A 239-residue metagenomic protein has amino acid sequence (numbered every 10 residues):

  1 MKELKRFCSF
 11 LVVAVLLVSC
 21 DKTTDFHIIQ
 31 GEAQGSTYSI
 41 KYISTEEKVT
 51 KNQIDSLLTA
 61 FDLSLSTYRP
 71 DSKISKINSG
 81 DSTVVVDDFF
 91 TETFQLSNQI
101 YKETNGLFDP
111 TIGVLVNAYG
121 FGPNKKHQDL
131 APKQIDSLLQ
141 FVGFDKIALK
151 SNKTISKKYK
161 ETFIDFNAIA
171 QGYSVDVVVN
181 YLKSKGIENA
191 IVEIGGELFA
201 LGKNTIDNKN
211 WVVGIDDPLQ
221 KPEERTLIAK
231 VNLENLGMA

Functional and structural regions predicted by a protein language model:
K2-C8, V18-A239: Mature catalytic core of soluble alpha/beta enzymes
